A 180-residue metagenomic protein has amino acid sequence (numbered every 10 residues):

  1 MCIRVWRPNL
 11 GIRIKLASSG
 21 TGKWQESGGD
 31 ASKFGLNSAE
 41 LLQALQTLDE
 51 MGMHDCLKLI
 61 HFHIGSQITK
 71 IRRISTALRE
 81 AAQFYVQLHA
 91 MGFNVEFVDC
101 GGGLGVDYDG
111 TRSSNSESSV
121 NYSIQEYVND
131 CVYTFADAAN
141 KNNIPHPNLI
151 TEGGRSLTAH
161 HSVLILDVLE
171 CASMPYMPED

Functional and structural regions predicted by a protein language model:
M1-D99, V106, S123, T134: Active-site-proximal beta-alpha core segment in soluble small-molecule metabolic enzymes
S66-D180: C-terminal active-site-proximal or functional interface alpha/beta core segments in diverse enzymes
